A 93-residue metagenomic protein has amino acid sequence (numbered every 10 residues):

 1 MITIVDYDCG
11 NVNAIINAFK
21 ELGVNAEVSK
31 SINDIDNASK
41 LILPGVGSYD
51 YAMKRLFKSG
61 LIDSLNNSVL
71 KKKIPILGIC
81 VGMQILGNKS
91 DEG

Functional and structural regions predicted by a protein language model:
I2-V24: N-terminal beta1-alpha1 ligand-phosphate binding loop
G10, N33, G47: Short alpha-helical
E21, N37, L70-K71: Residues at the C-terminal ends
E21-V28, S59-G60: Short gly/ser/thr-rich secondary-structure transition/capping motifs
N25, K40, P75-L77: Structural signature of beta-strand start/N-cap positions in the alpha/beta core of ABC transporter nucleotide-binding
A26-N37: Short acidic low-complexity segments
I35-G45: Short acidic/histidine-rich motifs immediately flanking catalytic phosphotransfer sites in two-component signaling
G47-G93: Cysteine-nucleophile active-site neighborhood
